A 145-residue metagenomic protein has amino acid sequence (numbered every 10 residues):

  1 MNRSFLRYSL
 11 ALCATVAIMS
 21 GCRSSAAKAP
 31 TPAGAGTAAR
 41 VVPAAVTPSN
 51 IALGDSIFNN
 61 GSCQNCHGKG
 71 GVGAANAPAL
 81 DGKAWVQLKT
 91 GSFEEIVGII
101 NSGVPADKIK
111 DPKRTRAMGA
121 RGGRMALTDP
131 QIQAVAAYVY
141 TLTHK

Functional and structural regions predicted by a protein language model:
M1-S20: Sec-dependent bacterial lipoprotein signal peptides
C22-S25: Bacterial signal peptide processing site
A27, P105-P112: Proline-centered turn/helix-capping motifs that create local helix->coil transitions or kinks
A29-N59: Electrostatic cytochrome c docking/interface patches
I51, K69-N101, A117-G123: Gly/Gly-Pro-rich "capping" loops immediately C-terminal to redox-active cysteine motifs in periplasmic/lumenal
G54, N60-K69, M118-G119, V135-V139: The canonical Cys-X-X-Cys-His
N59, N101, P105, A137-H144: Sec-exported extracytoplasmic/periplasmic mature domains
G123-K145: C-terminal capping alpha-helices of c-type cytochrome domains
